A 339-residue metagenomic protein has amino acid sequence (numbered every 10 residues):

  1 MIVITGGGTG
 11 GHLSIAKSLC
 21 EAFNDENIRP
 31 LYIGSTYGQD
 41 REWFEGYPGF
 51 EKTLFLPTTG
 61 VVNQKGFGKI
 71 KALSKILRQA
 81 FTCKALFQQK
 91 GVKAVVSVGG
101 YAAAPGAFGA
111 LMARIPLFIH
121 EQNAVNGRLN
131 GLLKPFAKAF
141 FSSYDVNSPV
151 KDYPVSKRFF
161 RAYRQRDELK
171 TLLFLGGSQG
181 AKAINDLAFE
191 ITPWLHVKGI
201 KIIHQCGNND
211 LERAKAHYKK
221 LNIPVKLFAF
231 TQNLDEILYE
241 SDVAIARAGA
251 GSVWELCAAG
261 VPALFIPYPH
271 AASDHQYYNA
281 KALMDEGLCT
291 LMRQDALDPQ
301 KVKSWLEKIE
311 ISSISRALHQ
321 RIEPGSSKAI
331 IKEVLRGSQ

Functional and structural regions predicted by a protein language model:
I4-G7, E26-S74, D210, R293-D295: Conserved nucleotide-sugar phosphate-binding/catalytic loop shared by glycosyltransferases and other
H12-F23: Short amphipathic alpha-helix
I28-R29, F50-E51, L111-R161: Active-site-proximal region of nucleotide-activated glycan assembly enzymes, centered on histidine/acidic-rich loops
G38-G49, R166-V243, Y277-A280, D285 (+1 more regions): Donor-nucleotide binding loops and adjacent catalytic segments primarily of GT-B fold Leloir glycosyltransferases
K65-A94: An amphipathic, basic-hydrophobic alpha-helix
V92-A94, Y239-S252, V261-P262: Acidic donor-binding loop of glycosyltransferase active sites
A113, Y239-S241, E255-I266, E286: Conserved donor-binding/catalytic loop of nucleotide-activated donor transferases
S312-P324: A short, well-ordered alpha-helix in the C-terminal region of glycosyltransferases
